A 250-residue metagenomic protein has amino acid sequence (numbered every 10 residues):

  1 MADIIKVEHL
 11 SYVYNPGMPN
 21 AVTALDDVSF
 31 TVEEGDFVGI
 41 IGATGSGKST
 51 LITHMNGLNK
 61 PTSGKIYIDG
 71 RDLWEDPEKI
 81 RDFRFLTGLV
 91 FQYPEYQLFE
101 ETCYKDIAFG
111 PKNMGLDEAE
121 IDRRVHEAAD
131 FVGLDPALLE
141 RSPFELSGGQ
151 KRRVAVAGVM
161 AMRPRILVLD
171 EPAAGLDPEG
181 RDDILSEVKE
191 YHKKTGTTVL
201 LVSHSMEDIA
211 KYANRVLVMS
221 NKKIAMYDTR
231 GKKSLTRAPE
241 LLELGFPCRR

Functional and structural regions predicted by a protein language model:
N56: Helix-to-loop junction immediately C-terminal to a conserved catalytic motif
K65-D82: ABC ATPase NBD Q-loop/coupling interface
A119-A137: Conserved ABC ATPase "signature" region
S142-L146, Q150: Conserved ABC ATPase signature
L167-D170: Catalytic Walker B motif of ABC-type/P-loop ATPase nucleotide-binding domains
S203-H204: H-loop/switch region of ABC-family ATPase nucleotide-binding domains
K223-F246: Conserved beta-strand-loop-alpha-helix hinge in the C-terminal portion of ABC ATPase nucleotide-binding domains
